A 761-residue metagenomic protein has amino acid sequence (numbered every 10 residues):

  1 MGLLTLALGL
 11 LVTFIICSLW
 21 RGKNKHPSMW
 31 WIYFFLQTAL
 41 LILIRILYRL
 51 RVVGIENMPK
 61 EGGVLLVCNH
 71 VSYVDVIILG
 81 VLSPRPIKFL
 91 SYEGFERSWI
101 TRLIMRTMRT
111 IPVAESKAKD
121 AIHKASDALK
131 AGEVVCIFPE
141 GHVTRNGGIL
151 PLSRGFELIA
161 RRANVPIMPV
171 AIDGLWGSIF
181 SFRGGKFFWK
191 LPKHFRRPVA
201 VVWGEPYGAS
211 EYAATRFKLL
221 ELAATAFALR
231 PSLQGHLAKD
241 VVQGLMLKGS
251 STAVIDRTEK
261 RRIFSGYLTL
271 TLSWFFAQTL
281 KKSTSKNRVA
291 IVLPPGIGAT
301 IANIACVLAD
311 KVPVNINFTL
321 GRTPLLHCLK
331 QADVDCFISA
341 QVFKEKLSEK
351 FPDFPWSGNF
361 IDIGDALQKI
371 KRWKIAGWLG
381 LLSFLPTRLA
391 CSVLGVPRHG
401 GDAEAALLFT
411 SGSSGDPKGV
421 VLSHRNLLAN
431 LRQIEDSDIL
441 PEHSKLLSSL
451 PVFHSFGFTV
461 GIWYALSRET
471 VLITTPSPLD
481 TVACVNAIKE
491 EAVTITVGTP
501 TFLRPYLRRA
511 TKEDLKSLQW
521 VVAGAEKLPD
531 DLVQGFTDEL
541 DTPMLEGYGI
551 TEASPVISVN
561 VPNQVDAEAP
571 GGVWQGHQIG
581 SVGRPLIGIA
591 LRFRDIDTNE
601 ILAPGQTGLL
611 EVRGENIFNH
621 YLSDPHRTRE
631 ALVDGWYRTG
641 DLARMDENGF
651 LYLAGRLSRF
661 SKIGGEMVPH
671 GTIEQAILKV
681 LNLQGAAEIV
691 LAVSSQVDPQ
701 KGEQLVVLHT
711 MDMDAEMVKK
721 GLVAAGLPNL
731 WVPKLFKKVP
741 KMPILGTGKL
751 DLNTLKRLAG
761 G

Functional and structural regions predicted by a protein language model:
M58, K130, R145-A213: A cross-family acyltransferase "interaction/gating" segment
S250, P294, F360-F409, D416 (+1 more regions): Conserved pre-ATP/AMP-binding loop-to-beta segment of ANL
A253-I304, G321-L326, S383, L422-L428: Conserved AMP-binding/adenylate-forming core of the ANL superfamily
I363-G364, E703, L727-L750: AMP-binding/adenylate-forming catalytic domain of the ANL superfamily
I375-F384, V493-G498, L507-H577, A590: Gly/Ser/Thr-rich phosphate-binding loop
L428-K445, F453-T494, R509: Conserved AMP-binding/adenylation subdomain of ANL enzymes
T496, G614, N619-H620, E630 (+2 more regions): AMP-binding/adenylate-forming catalytic core of the ANL superfamily
D541, G572-I579, E600, E615-G640 (+3 more regions): Conserved ANL (AMP-binding/adenylate-forming) active-site segment centered on the GW(Y/F)…HTG consensus within
